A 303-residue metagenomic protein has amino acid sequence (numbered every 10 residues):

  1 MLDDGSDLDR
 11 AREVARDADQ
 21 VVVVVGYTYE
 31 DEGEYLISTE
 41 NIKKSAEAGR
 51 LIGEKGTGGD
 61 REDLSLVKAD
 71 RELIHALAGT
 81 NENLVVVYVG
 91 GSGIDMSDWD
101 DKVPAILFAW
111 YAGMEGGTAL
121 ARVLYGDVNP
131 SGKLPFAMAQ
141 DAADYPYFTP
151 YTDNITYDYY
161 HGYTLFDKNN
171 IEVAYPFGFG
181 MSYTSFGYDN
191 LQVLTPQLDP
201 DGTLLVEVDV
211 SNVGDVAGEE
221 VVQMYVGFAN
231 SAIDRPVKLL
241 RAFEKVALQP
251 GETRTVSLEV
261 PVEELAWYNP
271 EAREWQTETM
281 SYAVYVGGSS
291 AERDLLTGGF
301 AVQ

Functional and structural regions predicted by a protein language model:
M1-Q303: C-terminal non-catalytic regions of proteins with extracellular/luminal or membrane-system context
